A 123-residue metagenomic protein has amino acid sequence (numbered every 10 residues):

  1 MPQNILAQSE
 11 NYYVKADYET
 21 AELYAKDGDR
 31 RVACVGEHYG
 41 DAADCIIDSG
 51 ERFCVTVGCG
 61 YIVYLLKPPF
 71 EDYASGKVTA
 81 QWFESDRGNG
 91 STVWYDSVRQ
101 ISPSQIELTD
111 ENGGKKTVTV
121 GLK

Functional and structural regions predicted by a protein language model:
M1, D17-E37, I62-N89, T109-K123: Surface-exposed loop/turn elements that mediate protein-protein interactions on large endomembrane-trafficking
M1-Y12, G36-R52, V78-P103: Repeated scaffold domains used in trafficking and secretory/extracellular systems, primarily beta-propellers
E19-T20, R52, C59, P103-S104: Beta-strand-connecting loop/turn residues
A43-P69: Short hydrophobic interaction/assembly module
